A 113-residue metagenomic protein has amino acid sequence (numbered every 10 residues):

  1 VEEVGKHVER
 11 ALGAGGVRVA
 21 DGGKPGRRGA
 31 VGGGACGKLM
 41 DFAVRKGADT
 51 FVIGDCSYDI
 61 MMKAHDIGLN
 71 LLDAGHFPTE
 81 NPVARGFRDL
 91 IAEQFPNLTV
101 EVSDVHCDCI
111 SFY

Functional and structural regions predicted by a protein language model:
V1-Y113: Active-site catalytic microenvironments in core metabolic enzymes, especially phosphate/sugar-handling
